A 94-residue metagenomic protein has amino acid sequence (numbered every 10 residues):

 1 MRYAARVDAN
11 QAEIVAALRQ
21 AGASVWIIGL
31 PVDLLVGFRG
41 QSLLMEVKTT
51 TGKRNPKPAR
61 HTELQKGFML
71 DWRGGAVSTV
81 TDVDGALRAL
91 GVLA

Functional and structural regions predicted by a protein language model:
M1-A94: Catalytic phosphate/metal-binding cores of nucleic-acid and nucleotide-processing enzymes, i.e., regions that mediate
